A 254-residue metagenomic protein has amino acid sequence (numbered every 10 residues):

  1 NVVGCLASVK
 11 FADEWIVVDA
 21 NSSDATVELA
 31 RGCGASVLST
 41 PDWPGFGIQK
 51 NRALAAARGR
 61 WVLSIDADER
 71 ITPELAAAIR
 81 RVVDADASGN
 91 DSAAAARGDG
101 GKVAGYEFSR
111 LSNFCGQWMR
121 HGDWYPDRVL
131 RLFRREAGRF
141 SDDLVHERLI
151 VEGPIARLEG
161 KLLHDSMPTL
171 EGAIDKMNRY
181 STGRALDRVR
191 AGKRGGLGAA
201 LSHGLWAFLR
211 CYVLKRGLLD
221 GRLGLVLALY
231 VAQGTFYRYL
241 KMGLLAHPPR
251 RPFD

Functional and structural regions predicted by a protein language model:
N1-E14: Short, well-formed alpha-helical segments that are part of the catalytic scaffolds of diverse glycosyltransferases
N1-V3, D24-C33, E74-L75: Acidic helix N-cap motif at the loop->helix transition within catalytic regions of sugar-transfer enzymes
S8, D19-E28, D42, D66: A conserved acidic beta->alpha catalytic loop
F11, C33-G34, R128, V151: Short, structured coil segments at secondary-structure junctions
L29, C33, P41, G45-N51: Non-catalytic interaction surface on structured domains
G47-A55, R60-W61, I65, T72-P248 (+1 more regions): Catalytic-site signature of metal-activated, phosphate-bearing donor transferases, centered on the GT-A/GT-A-like
